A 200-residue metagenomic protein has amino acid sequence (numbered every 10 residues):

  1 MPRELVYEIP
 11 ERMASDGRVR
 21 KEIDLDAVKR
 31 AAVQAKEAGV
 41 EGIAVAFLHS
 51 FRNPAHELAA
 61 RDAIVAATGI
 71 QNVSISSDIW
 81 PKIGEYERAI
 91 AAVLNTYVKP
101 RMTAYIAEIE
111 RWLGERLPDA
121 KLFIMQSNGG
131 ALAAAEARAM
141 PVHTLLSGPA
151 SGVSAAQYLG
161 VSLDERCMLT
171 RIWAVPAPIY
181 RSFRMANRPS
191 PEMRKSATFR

Functional and structural regions predicted by a protein language model:
M1-R200: N-terminally biased helix-coil "hinge/interface" segments that flank
